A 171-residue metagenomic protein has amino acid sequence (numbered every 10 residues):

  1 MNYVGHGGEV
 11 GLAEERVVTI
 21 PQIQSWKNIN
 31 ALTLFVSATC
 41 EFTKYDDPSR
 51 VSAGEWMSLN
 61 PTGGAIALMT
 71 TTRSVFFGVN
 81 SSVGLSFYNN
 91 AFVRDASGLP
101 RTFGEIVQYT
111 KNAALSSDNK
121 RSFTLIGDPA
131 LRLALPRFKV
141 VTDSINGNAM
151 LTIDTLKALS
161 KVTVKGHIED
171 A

Functional and structural regions predicted by a protein language model:
M1-P48: Catalytic-core segments of thiol-dependent peptidases
V4-G7, I20-W26, A53-S58, N119-K120 (+2 more regions): Generic recognition of flexible, low-complexity loop/linker segments
G7-E9, I106, P129, A149 (+1 more regions): Compositionally biased, intrinsically disordered low-complexity regions
R16-V17, W26, L32, R50 (+5 more regions): Aromatic-enriched hydrophobic runs in primary sequence
I29, L125, L156-S160: Solvent-exposed loop and beta-edge segments used for protein-protein assembly and interaction
A38, T43-V141, N146-G147: Active-site-proximal C-terminal subdomain of hydrolase catalytic domains
R132-A171: Surface beta-strand/loop "capping" patches
